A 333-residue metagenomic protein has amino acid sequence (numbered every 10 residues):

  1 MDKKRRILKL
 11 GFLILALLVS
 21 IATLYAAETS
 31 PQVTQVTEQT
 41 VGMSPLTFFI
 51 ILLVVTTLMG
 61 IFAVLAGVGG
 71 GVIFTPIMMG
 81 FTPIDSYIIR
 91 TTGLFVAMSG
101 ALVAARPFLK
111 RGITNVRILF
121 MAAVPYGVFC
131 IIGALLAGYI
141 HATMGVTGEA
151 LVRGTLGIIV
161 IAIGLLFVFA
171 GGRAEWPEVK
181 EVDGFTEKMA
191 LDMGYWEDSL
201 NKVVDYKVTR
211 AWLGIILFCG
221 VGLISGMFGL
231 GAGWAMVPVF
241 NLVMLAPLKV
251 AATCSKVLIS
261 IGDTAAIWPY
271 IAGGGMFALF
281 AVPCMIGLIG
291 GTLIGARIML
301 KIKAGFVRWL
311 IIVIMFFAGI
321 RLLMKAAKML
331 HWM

Functional and structural regions predicted by a protein language model:
D2-T56, G80, S86, K110-G220 (+2 more regions): Juxtamembrane transmembrane-helix boundary motif
T56-G67, F218-G229: Transmembrane alpha-helix interface/packing and boundary motifs in multi-pass membrane proteins, characterized by
G60-I61, I77, F81, A105-R106 (+4 more regions): Alpha-helical transmembrane segments of multipass membrane proteins
A66-F74, G229-V237: Transmembrane helix boundary and interhelical junction motifs in multipass membrane proteins
F74-I88, A235-V250: Interfacial segments of multi-pass membrane proteins
D85-F95, V116-M121, L245-K256: Membrane-interface alpha-helices at helix entry/exit sites of multi-pass transporters
G93-A97, S255-I259, F280-A281, M285: Short hydrophobic/aromatic, small-residue-rich stretches within specific transmembrane helices of secondary active
F95-V103, A123-I132, L136, L258-A265: Membrane-embedded alpha-helical segments of transport systems, primarily multispan ion/solute transporters
